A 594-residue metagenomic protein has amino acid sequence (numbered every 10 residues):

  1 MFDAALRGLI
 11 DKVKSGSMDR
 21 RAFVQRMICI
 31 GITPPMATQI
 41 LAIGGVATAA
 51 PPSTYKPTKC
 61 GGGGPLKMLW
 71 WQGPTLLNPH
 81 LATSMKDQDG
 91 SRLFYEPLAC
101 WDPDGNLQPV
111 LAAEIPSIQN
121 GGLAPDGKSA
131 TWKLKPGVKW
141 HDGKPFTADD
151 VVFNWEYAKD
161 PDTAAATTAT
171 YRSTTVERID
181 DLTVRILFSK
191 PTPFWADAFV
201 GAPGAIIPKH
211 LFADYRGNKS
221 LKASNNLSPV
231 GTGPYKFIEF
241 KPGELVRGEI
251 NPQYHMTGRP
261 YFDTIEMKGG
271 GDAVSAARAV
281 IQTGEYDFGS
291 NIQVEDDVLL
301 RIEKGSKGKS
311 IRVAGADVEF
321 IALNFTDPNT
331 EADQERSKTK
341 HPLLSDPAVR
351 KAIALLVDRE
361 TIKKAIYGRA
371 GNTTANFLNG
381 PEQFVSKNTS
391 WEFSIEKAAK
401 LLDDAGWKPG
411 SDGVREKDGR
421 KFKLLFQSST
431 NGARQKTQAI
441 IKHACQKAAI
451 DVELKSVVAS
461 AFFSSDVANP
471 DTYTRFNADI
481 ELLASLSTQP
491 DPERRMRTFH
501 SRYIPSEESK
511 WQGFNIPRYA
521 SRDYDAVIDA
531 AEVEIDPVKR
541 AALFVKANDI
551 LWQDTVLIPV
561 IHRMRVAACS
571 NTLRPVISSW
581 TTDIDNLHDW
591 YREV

Functional and structural regions predicted by a protein language model:
F2-M18, A22, R26, A50-G61 (+11 more regions): Extracytoplasmic/periplasmic ligand-capture domains
F23-T48: N-terminal export signals
K67, Q108, S129-T131, T183-R185 (+1 more regions): General beta-strand recognition
W70-N120: Protein kinase glycine-rich loop
T167-R216, E239: Surface-exposed binding/hinge segments that line and control ligand-binding clefts or catalytic entry sites
R216, A370-T389, V566-C569: Mature extracytoplasmic/periplasmic domains
V560: Active-site-proximal polar cores
